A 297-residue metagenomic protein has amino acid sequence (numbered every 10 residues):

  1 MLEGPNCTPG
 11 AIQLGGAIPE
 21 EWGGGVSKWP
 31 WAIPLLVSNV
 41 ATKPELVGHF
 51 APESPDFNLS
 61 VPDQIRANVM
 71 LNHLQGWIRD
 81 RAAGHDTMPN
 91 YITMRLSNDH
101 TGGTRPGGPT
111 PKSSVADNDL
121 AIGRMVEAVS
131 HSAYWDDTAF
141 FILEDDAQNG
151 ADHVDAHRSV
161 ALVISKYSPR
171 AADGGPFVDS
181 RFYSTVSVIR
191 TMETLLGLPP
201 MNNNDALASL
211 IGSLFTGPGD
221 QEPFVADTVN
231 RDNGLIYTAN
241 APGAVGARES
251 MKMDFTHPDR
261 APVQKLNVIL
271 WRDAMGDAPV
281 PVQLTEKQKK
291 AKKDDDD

Functional and structural regions predicted by a protein language model:
M1-D297: N-terminal pro-sequences and low-complexity stem/linker regions of secreted or lumenal proteins
